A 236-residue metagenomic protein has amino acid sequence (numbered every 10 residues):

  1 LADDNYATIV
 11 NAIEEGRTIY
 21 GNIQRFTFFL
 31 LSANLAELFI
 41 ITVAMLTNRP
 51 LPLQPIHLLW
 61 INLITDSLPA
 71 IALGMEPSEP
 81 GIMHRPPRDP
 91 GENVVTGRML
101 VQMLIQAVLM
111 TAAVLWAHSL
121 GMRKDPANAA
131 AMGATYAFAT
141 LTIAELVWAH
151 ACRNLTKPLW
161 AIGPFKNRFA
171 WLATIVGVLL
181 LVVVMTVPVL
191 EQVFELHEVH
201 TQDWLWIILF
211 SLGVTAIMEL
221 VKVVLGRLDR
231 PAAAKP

Functional and structural regions predicted by a protein language model:
L1-K157: Membrane-embedded transport module
I13-E15, I19, I23, F28 (+3 more regions): Cytosolic catalytic headpiece
P55-H57, L68, T135, W171 (+2 more regions): Short hydrophobic "helix-edge" motifs at membrane interfaces and signal-peptide entry regions
I61-T65, T140-W148, G177-V184, F210-M218: Alpha-helical transmembrane segments of multi-pass membrane proteins
P80-P86, L159-A161, V224-P236: Short, Lys/Arg-enriched, Gly/Pro-containing loop segments at transmembrane-helix junctions of multi-pass membrane
T111-A117, V176-Q192: Hydrophobic alpha-helical transmembrane segments in multi-pass integral membrane proteins
A161-A170: Cytoplasmic-side transmembrane-helix entry/capping segments in multi-pass membrane proteins
